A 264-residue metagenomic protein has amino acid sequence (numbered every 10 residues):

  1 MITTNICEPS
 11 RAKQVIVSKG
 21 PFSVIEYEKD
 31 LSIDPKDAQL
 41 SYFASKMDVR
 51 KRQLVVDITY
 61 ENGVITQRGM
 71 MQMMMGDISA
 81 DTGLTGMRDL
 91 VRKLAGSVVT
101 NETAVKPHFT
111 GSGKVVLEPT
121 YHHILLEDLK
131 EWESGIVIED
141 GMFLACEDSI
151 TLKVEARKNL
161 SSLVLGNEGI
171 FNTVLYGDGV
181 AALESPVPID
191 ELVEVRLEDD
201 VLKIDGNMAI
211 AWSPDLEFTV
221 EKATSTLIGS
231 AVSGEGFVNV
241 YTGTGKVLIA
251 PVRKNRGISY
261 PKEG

Functional and structural regions predicted by a protein language model:
M1-G264: Phosphate/adenylate-binding glycine loop and adjacent helical scaffold
